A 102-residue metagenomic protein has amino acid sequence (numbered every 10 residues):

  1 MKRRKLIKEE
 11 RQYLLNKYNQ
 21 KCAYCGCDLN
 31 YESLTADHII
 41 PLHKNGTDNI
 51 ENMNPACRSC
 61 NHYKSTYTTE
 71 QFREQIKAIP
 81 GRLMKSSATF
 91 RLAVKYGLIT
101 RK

Functional and structural regions predicted by a protein language model:
M1-R4, K8-E9, C27-L29, N54 (+1 more regions): Extended charged
K5-L34, C57: Short cysteine-rich loop/turn motifs with clustered Cys
S33, H43, K64-T66: Activation segment
L34, D48-E51, Y67-E70: Generic recognition of short, well-ordered alpha-helical segments
T35-I39: Histidine-centered catalytic micro-motifs used for acid/base chemistry in nuclease and nucleotide-processing active
L42-H43, I79: Generic recognition of well-structured, leucine-rich alpha-helical segments and adjacent helix-turn regions within
K44-Y63: Short beta-strand-alpha-helix junction that forms the catalytic/metal-binding core of metal-dependent nuclease domains
